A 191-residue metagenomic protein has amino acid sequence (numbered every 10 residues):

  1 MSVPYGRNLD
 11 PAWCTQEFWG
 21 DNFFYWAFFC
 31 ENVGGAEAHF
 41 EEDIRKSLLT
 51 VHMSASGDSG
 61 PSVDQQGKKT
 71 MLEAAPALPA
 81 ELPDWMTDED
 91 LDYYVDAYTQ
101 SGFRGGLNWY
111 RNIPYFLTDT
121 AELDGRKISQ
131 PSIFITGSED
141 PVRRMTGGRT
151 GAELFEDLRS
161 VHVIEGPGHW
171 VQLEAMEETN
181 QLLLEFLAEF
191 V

Functional and structural regions predicted by a protein language model:
M1-R159: Flexible "cap/lid" subdomain of the alpha/beta-hydrolase fold that forms the substrate-access gate
L158-V191: Catalytic active-site module of serine/aspartate enzymes centered on a nucleophile-bearing elbow/loop
